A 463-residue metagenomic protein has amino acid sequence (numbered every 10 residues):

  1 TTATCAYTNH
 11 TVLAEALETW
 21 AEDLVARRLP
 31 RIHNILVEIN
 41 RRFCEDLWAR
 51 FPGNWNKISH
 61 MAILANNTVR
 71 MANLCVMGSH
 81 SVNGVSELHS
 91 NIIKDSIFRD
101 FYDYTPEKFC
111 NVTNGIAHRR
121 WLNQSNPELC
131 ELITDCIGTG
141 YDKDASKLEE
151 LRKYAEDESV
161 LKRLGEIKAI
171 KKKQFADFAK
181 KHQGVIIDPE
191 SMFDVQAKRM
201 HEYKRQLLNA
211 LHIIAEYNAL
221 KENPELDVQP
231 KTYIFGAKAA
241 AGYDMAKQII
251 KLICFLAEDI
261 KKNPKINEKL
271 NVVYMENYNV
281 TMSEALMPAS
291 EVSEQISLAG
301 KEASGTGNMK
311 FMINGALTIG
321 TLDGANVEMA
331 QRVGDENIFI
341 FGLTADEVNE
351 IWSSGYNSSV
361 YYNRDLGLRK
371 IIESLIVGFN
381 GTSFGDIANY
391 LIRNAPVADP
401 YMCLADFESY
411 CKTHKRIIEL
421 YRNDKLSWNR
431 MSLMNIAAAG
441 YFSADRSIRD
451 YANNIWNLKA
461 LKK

Functional and structural regions predicted by a protein language model:
T1-K463: Catalytic cores of carbohydrate-active enzymes across secretory and cytosolic contexts
